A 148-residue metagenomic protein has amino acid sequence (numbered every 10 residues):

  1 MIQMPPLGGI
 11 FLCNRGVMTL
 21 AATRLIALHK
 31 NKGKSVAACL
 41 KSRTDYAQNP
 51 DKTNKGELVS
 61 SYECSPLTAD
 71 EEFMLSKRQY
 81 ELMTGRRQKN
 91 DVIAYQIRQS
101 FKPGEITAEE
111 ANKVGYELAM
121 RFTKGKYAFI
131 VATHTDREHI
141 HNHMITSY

Functional and structural regions predicted by a protein language model:
I2-Y148: N-terminal nicking endonuclease/strand-transfer module with a His-rich metal-binding environment and a catalytic Tyr
